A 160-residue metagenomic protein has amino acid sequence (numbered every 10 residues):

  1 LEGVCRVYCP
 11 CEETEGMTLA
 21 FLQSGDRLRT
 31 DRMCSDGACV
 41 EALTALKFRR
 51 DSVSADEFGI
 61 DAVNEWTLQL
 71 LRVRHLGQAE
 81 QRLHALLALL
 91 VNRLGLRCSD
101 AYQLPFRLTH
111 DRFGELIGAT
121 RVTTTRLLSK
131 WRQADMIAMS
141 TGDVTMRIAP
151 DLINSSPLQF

Functional and structural regions predicted by a protein language model:
L1-E12, Q23-G25: Glycine- and acidic-residue-biased ligand/ion/polar-headgroup-sensing regions
R6, K47-R49, A138, T145-M146: General beta-strand recognition
Y8, T30-D31, S155: Residues that scaffold the ATP/ADP-binding catalytic core of kinase and kinase-like folds
P10-E12, M33, S52-V53, G142 (+1 more regions): Surface loops and adjacent helix of pleckstrin homology
G16-Q69: Cyclic-nucleotide recognition modules
I60-T120: Polybasic "coupling" helices that flank or enter modular domains
L94-F160: Phosphate-/nucleic-acid-contacting segments
